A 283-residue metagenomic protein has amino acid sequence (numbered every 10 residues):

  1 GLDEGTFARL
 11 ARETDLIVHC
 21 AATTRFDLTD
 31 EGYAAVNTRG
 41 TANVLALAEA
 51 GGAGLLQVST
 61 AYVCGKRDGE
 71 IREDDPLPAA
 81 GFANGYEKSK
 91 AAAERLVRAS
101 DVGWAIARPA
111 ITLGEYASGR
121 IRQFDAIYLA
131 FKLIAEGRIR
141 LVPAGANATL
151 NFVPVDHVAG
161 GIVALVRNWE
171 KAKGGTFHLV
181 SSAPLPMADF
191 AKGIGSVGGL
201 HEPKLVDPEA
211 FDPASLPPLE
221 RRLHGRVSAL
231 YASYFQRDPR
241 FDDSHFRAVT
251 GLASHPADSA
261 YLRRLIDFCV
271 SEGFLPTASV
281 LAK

Functional and structural regions predicted by a protein language model:
G1-L16: Conserved Rossmann-fold cofactor-binding substructure of NAD(P)-dependent oxidoreductases
R12, L16-A21, D27-A35, R39-G85: Conserved Rossmann-fold NAD(P)-dependent oxidoreductase catalytic core, especially the SDR/UDP-sugar
T29, S118, Y128-H157, G161-L165: A conserved pocket-lining segment of Rossmann-fold NAD(P)-dependent short-chain dehydrogenase/reductase
D68, A80-A110, E115: Active-site Tyr-X1-5-Lys
T112-Y116, V142-T149, G175-L185, G195: Glycine-rich Rossmann NAD(P)(H)-binding loop
L141-V142, E209-A253: A hydrophobic C-terminal alpha-helical subdomain
L165-L230, C269-K283: Mid/C-terminal beta-alpha module of Rossmann-like enzyme folds, strongest in SDR-family dehydrogenases/epimerases
R240-K283: Amphipathic terminal alpha-helices
